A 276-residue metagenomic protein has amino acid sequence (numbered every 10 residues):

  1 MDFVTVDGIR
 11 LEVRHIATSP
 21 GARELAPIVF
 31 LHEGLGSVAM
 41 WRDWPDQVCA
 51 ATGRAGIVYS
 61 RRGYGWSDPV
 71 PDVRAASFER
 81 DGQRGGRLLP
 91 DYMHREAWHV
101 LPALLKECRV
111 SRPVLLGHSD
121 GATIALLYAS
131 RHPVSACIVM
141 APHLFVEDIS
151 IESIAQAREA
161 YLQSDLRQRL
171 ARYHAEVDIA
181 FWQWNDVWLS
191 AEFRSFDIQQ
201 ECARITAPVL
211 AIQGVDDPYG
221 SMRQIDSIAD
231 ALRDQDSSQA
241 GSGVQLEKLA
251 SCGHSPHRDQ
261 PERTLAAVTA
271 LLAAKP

Functional and structural regions predicted by a protein language model:
I16-D72, A76: Conserved HGGG/HGGXW glycine-rich cap/lid loop of the alpha/beta-hydrolase fold
V58-R112: Active-site loop/oxyanion-hole signature of alpha/beta-hydrolase fold enzymes
T123-D165: Flexible "cap/lid" loop of the alpha/beta hydrolase fold
W184-E201: Active-site nucleophile elbow and catalytic-triad environment of alpha/beta-hydrolase enzymes
I205, A211-Q213: Short beta-strand/loop motif that positions the catalytic acidic residue of the alpha/beta-hydrolase fold
A207, S221-A231: Short alpha-helix in the alpha/beta-hydrolase fold that links the catalytic acid
V215-G220: Acidic catalytic loop of the alpha/beta-hydrolase fold
C252-L265: Catalytic histidine-centered segment of alpha/beta-hydrolase-like enzymes
